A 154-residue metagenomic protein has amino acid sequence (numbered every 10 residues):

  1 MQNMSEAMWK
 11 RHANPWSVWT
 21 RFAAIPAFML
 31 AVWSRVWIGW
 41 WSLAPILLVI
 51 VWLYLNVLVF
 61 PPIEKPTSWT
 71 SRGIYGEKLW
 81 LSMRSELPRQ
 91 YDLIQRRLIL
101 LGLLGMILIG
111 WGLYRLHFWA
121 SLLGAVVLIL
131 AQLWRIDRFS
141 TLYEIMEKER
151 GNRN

Functional and structural regions predicted by a protein language model:
M1-A24, R135-N154: Cytosolic-side membrane-entry/anchor segment at the start of a transmembrane helix
A7-I46, L104, L113: Long, highly hydrophobic alpha-helical transmembrane signal-anchor segments
P15-R21, Q90-L101: Select subsegments of transmembrane alpha-helices in polytopic membrane proteins, especially boundary-proximal
F22, V32-S34, W40-E64, I129-W134: Hydrophobic alpha-helical membrane-embedded segments
M29, W33, R96-S121: Alpha-helical transmembrane segments and their membrane-interface junctions in multi-pass membrane proteins
Y54-Y75, S140: Membrane-water interface of transmembrane alpha-helices
T70-R97: Short membrane-interface loop/juxtamembrane segments of multi-pass integral membrane proteins
F118-D137: Alpha-helical membrane-associated segments of multi-pass integral membrane proteins
